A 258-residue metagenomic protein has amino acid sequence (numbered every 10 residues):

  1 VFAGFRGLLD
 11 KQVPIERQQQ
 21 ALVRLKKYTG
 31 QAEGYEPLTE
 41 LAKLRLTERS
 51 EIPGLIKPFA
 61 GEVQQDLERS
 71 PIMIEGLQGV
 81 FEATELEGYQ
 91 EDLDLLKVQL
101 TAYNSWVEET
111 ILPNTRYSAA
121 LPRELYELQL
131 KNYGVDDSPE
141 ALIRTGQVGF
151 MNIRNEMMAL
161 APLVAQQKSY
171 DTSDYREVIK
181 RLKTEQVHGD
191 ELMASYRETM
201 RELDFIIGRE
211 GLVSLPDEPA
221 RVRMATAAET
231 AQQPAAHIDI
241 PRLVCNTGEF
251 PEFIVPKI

Functional and structural regions predicted by a protein language model:
V1-I258: N-terminal maturation segment of proteins
